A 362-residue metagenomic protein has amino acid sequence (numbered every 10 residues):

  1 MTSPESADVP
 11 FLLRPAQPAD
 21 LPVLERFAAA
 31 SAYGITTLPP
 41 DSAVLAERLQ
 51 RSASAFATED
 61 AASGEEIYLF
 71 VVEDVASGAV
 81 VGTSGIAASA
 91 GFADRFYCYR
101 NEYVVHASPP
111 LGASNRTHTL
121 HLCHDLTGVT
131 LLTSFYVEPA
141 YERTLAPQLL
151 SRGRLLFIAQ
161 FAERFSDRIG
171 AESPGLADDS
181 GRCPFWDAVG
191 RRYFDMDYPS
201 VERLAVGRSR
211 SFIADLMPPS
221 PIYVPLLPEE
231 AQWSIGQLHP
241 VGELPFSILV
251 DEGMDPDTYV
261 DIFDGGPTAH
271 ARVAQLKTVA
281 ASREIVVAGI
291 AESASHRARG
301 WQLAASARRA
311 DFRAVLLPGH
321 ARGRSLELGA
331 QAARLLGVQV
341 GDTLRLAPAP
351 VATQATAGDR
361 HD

Functional and structural regions predicted by a protein language model:
L12-L24, T37: A short beta-loop-alpha structural element at the N-terminal edge of CoA-dependent acyl/N-acetyltransferase catalytic
T37-V81, G85-C98: Active-site rim helix/loop that mediates acceptor-substrate recognition in acyltransferases
E65-V71, V80-V81, I86, G91-R95 (+3 more regions): Extended, composition-driven regions rather than compact fold-specific motifs
A88-S134, P199-G207: Conserved acyl-donor/pantetheine-binding loop and adjacent beta-alpha core of acyl/acetyltransferases and related
T119, V137, E142-I158: Conserved acetyl-CoA-binding loop-helix of GNAT-fold acetyltransferases
L316-G341: Short beta-strand-centered segments at strand-helix junctions
L344-L346: A generic structural signal for residues embedded in beta-strands
V351-H361: Short, Lys/Arg- and Gly-enriched loop/turn segments at beta-strand edges
